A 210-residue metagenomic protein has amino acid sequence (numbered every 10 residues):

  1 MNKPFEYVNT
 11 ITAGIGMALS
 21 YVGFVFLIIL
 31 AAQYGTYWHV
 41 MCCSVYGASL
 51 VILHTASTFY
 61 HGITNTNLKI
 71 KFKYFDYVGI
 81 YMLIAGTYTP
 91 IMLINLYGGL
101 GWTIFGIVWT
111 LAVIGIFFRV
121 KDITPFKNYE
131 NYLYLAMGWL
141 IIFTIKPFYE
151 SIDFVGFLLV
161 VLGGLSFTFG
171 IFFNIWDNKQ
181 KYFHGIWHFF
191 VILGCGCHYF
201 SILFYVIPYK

Functional and structural regions predicted by a protein language model:
M1-K210: Multi-pass alpha-helical transmembrane bundles in non-GPCR membrane proteins that perform intramembrane catalysis
